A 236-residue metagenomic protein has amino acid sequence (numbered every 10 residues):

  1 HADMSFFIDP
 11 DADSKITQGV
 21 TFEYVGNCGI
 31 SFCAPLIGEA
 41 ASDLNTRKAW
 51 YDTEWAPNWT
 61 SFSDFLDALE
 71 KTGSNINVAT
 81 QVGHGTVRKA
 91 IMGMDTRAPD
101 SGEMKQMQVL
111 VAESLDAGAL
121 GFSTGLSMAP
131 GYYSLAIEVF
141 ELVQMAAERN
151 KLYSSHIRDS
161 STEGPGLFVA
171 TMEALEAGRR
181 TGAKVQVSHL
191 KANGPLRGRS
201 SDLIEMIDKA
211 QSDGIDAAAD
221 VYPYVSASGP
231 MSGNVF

Functional and structural regions predicted by a protein language model:
H1-M4: Metallo-beta-lactamase
I8-L120, I215-A217: Divalent-metal coordination cores built from histidine and acidic residues
D64-F65, A98-T124, P130-F236: Histidine/acidic residue-rich metal-binding segments in metalloenzymes
